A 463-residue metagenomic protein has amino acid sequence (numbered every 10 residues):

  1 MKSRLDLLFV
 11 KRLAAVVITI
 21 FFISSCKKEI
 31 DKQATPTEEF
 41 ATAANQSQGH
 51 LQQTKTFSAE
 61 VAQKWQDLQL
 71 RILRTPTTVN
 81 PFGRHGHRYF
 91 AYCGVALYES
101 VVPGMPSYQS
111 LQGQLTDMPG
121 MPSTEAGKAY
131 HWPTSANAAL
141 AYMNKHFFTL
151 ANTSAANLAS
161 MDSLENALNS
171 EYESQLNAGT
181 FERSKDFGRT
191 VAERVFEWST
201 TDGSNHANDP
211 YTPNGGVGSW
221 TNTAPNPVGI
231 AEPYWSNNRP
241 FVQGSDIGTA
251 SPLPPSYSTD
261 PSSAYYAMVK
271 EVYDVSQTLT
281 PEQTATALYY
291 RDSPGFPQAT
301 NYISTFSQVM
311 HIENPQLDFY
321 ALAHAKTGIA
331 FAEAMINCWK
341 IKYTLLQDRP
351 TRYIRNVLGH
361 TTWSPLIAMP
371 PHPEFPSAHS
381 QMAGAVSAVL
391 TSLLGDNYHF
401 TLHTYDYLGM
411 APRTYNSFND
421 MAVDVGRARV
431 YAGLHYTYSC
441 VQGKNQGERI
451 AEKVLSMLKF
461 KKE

Functional and structural regions predicted by a protein language model:
K2-A14: Bacterial N-terminal signal peptides that target proteins for export
V16-I20: Hydrophobic alpha-helical membrane-embedded or membrane-associated segments
F21-S25: C-terminal motif of bacterial Sec signal peptides marking the signal peptidase cleavage site
K28: Short, conserved catalytic or interaction motifs in soluble domains
D31-E463: Acidic/polar surface patches and capping/hinge elements
